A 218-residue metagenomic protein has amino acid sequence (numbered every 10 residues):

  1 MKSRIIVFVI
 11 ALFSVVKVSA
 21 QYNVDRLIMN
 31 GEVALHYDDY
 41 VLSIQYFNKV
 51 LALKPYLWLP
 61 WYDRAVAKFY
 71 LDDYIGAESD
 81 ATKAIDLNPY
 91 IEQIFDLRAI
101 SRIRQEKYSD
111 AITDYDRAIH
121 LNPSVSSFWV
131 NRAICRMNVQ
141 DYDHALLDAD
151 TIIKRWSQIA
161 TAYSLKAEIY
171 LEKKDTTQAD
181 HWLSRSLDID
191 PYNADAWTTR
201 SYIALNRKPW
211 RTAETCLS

Functional and structural regions predicted by a protein language model:
N23-D25, W58-L59, E92-Q93, S126-S127 (+2 more regions): Helix-start (N-cap) detector for alpha-helical repeat units in TPR-like alpha-solenoids, especially tetratricopeptide
H36-Y37, Y70, R104, N138 (+2 more regions): Register position in tetratricopeptide repeats
V50, K83-A84, R117-A118, T151-I152 (+1 more regions): Canonical positions in the second alpha-helix
